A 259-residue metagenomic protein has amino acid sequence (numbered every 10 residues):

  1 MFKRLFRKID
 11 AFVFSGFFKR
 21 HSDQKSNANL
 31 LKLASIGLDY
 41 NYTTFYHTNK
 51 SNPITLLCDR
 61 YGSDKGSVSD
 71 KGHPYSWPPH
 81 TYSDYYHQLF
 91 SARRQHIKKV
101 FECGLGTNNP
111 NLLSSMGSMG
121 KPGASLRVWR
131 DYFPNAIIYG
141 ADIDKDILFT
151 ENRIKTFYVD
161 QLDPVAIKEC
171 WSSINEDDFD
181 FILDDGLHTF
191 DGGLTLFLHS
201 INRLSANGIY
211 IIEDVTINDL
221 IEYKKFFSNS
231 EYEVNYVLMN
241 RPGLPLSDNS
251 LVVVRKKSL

Functional and structural regions predicted by a protein language model:
M1-L183, L187-I212, T216-L259: A short alpha-helical cap/connector motif
